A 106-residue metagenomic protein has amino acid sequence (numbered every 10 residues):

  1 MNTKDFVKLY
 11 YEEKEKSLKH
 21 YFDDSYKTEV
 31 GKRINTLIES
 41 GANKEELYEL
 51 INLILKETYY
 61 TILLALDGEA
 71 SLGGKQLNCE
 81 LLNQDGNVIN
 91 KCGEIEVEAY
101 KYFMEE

Functional and structural regions predicted by a protein language model:
M1-R33: Short terminal alpha-helical segments
T3, Y11-E15, K75-E106: Polybasic, proline/glycine-rich intrinsically disordered low-complexity segments
A42-E94: Amphipathic protein-protein interaction modules
